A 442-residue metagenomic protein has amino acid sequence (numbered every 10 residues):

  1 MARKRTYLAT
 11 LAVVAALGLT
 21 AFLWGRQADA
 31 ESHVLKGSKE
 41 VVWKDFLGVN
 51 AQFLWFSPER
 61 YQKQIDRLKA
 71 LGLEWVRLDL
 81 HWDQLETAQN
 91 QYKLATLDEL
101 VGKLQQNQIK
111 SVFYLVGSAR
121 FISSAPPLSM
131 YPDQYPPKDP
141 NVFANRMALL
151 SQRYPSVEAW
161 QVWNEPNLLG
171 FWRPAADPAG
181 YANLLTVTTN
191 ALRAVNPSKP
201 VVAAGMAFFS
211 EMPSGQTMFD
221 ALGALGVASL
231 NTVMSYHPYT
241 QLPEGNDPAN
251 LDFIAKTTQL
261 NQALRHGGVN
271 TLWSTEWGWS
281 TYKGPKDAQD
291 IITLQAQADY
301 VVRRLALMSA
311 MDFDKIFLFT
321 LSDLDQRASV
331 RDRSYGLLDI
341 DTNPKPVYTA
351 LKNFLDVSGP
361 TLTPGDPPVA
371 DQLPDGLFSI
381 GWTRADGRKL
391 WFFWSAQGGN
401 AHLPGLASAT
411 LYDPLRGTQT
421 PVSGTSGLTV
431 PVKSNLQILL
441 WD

Functional and structural regions predicted by a protein language model:
A9-F22: Hydrophobic membrane-insertion alpha-helices, especially the h-region of bacterial N-terminal signal peptides
Q27-W75, D79-H81: Boundary/entry segment of secreted carbohydrate-active catalytic domains
L68-Q241: Substrate-binding cleft and catalytic face of glycoside hydrolase catalytic domains, especially the flexible beta-alpha
L184-Q216, R265-Y282, F313-D325: Aromatic-lined carbohydrate-recognition surfaces of secreted/lumenal glycan-active proteins
T232-D287, S309-D314, L318-D323, L338 (+1 more regions): Glycoside hydrolase catalytic-domain groove-lining segments
W279-K352, D366-Q372: Aromatic/acidic polysaccharide-binding cleft in carbohydrate-active enzymes
A370-A407, P414-L415: Carbohydrate-binding surface patches
S423-D442: C-terminal beta-strand-rich structural cap/linker in extracellular carbohydrate-active enzymes
